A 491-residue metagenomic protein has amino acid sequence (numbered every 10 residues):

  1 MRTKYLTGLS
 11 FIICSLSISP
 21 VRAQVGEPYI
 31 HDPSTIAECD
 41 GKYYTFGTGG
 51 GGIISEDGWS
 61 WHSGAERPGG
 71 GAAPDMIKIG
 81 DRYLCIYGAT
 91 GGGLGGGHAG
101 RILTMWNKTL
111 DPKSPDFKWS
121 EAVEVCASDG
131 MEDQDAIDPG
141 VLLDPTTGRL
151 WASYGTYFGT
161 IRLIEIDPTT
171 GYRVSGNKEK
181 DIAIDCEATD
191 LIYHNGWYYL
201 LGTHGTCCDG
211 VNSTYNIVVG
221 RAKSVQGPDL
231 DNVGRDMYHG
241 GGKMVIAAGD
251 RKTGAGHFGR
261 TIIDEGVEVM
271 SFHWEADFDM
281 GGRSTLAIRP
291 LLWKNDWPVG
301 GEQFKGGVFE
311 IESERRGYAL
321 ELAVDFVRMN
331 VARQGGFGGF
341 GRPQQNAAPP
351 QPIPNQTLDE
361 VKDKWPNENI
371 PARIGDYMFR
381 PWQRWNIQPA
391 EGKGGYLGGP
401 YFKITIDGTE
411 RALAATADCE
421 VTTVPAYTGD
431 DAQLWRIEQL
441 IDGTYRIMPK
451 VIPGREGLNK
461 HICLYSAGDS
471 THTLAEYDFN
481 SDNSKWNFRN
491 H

Functional and structural regions predicted by a protein language model:
M1-Y5: Positively charged n-region of N-terminal signal peptides that target proteins for export
T7-S17: Bacterial N-terminal signal peptides
L16-Q24, F337-F340: Bacterial Sec-dependent signal peptides at the C-terminal "C-region" and cleavage site
A23-I137, L143-C186, Y193-I246, E265-G307 (+2 more regions): Beta-rich carbohydrate-recognition and catalytic domains
I30-P33, G71-A73, A136-D138, C186-T189 (+6 more regions): Conserved positions at the start
L191-I192, I404: Conserved catalytic-core segments centered on acid/base and nucleophilic motifs
A248-I262: Signature of short aromatic-glycine-proline-rich micro-motifs recurring in repeat-based ectodomains
K305-H491: Lectin-like carbohydrate-binding module/patch detector with strong preference for beta-trefoil
